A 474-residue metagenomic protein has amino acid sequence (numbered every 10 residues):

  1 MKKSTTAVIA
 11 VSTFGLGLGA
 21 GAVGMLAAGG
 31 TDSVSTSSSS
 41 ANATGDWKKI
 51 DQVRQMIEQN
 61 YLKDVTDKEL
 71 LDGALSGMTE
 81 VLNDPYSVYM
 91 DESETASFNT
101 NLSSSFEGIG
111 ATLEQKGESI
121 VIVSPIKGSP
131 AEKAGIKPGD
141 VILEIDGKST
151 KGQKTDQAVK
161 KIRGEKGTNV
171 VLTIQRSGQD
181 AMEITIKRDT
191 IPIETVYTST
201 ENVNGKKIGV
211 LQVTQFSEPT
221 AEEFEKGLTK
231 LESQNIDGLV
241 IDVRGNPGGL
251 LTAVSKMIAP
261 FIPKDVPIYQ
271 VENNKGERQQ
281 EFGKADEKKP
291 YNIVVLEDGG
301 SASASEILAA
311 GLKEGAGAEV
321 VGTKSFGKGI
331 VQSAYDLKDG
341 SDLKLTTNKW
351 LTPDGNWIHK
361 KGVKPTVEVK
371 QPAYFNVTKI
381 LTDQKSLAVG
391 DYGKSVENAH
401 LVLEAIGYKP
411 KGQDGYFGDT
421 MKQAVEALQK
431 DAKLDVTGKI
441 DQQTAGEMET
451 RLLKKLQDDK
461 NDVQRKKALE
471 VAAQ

Functional and structural regions predicted by a protein language model:
M1-Q115, Q157-Y197, Q215, E225 (+9 more regions): Intrinsically disordered, Ser/Thr/Pro/Gly-rich linkers and terminal tails that flank and connect PDZ domains
K2, E132-A134, P138, D146 (+2 more regions): Cleft-lining beta-strand/loop regions that shape enzyme active-site pockets
Y61-L70, Y86-D91, L239-V240, Y269-N273 (+3 more regions): Surface-exposed patches in mature extracellular/periplasmic domains of secreted proteins
M90-S97, G135-I142, G147-T155, K324-S325 (+1 more regions): Short glycine/proline-centered loop/turn elements that form peptide/ligand docking sites
S105-D146: Glycine-rich active-site/cofactor-binding loop and its immediate structural neighborhood
A131-Q153, L239-D242, I406-K411, A424-D435: Conserved PDZ fold ligand-binding element
Q332-L337, T346-A373: Conserved P-loop NTPase
K364-D419, K454-D459: Acidic, Ser/Thr/Pro/Gly-enriched interdomain connector segments
